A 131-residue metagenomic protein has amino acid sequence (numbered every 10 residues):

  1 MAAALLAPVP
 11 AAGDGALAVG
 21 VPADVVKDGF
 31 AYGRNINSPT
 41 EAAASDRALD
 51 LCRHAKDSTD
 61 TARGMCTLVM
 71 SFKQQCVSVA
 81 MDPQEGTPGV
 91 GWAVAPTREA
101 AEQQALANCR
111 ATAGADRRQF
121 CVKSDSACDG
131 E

Functional and structural regions predicted by a protein language model:
M1-A7: Bacterial N-terminal signal peptides
A7-E131: Helix-coil modules at protein/domain termini and other flexible surface or pore-lining loops, especially C-terminal
